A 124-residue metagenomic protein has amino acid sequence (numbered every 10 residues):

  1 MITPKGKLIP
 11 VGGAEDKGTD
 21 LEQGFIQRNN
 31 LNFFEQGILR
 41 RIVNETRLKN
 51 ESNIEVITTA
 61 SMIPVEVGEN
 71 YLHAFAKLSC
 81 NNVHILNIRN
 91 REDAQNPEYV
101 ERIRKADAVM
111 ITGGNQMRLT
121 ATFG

Functional and structural regions predicted by a protein language model:
M1-G124: Hydrophobic N-terminal alpha-helices or hydrophobic patches in metabolic proteins across all domains of life
